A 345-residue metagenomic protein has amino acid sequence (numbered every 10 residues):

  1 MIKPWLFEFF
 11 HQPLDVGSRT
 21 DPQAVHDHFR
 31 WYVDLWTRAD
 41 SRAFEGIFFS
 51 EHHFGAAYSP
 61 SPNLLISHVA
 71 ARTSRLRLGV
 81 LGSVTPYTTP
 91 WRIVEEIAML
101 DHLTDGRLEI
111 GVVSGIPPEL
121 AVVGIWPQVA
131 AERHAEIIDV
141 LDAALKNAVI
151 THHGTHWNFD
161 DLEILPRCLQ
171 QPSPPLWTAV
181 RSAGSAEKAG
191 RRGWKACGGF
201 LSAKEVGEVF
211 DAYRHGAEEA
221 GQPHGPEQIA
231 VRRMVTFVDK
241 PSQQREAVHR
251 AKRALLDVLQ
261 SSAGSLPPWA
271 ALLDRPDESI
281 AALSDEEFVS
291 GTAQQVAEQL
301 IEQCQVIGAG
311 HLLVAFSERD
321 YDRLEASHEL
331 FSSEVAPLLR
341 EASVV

Functional and structural regions predicted by a protein language model:
M1-T73, P174: N-terminal beta1-alpha1-beta2 module of alpha/beta enzyme domains
I2-D27, P86-T151, K195-G198, S202-K204: Flexible, glycine-rich active-site loops centered on histidine and acidic residues that chelate a metal or position
P4-E8, I47-F49, L78-V80, L108-V112 (+4 more regions): Hydrophobic faces of well-ordered beta-strands that scaffold small-molecule active sites in alpha/beta enzyme cores
L6-F10, Q128-I164, E205-G310, R340-V345: An alpha-helical appendage that flanks or caps ligand/catalytic pockets
L14-F29, S83-W91, Q170-V180, S284-A293: Active-site mouth loops of central-metabolism enzymes
G46-H68, V84, A121, F200-L201 (+1 more regions): Glycine-rich, proline-tolerant flexible connector loops at the mouths of alpha/beta enzymes
E51, V69, L100, L141 (+7 more regions): Conserved, mostly hydrophobic/aromatic
A56, P60-V80, F331-S343: Alpha-helix-loop-beta-strand connector modules within alpha/beta enzyme cores
